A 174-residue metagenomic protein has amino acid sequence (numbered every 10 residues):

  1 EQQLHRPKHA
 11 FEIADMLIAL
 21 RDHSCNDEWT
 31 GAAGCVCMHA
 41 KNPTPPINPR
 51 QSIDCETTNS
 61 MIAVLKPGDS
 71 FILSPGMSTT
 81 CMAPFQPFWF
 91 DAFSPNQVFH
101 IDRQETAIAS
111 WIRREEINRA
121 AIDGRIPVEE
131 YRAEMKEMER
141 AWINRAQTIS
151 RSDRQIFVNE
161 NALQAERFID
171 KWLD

Functional and structural regions predicted by a protein language model:
E1-D174: C-terminus-biased signal that marks the final domain/tail of proteins
